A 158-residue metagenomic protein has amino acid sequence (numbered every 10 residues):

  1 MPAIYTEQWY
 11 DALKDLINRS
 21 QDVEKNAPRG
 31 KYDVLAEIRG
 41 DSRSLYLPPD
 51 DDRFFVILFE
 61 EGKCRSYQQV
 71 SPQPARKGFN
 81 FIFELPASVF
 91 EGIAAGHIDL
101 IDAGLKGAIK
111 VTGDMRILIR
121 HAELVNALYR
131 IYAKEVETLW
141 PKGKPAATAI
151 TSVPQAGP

Functional and structural regions predicted by a protein language model:
M1-P158: Feature captures hydrophobic
